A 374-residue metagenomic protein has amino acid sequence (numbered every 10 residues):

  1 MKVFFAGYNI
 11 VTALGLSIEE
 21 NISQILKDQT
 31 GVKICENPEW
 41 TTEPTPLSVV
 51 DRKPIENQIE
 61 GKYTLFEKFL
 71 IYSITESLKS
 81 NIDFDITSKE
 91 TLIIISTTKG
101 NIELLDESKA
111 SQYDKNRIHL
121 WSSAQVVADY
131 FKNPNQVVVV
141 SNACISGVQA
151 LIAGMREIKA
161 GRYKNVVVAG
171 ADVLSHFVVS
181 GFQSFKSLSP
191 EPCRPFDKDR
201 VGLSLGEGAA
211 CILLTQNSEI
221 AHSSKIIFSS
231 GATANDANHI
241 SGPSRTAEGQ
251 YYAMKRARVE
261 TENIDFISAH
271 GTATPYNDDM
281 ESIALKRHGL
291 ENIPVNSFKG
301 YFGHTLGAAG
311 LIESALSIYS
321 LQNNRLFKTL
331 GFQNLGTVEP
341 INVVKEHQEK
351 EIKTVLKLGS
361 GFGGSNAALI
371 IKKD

Functional and structural regions predicted by a protein language model:
M1-A6, K353-T354, N366, K373-D374: Extreme N-terminal starter segment of soluble prokaryotic enzymes
K2-A6, V11, I18-T45, L188 (+1 more regions): Condensing-enzyme catalytic core mediating Claisen C-C bond formation in acyl metabolism
F5, Q29, K33-V139, L174 (+2 more regions): Conserved beta-ketoacyl condensing-enzyme motif
E19-E20, D106-I118, V127, E157-A160 (+4 more regions): A glycine- and small-aliphatic-rich helix-loop capping segment at beta-alpha/alpha-beta transitions that lines
K53-T75, Q112-R117, V137-Q149, D197-A210 (+3 more regions): Active-site pocket-shaping loop/turn-to-helix segments
F131, V138-G170, L205-A221, T305-L326 (+1 more regions): Active-site-proximal alpha-helical scaffold in enzymes
K164-S184, S189-C193, R200, G231-R245 (+2 more regions): Acyl-CoA/ACP chain-elongation machinery
I212-N217, S229, L285-K286, V344 (+1 more regions): Short beta-strand-to-turn element immediately C-terminal to the catalytic PLP-Schiff-base lysine in fold type I
